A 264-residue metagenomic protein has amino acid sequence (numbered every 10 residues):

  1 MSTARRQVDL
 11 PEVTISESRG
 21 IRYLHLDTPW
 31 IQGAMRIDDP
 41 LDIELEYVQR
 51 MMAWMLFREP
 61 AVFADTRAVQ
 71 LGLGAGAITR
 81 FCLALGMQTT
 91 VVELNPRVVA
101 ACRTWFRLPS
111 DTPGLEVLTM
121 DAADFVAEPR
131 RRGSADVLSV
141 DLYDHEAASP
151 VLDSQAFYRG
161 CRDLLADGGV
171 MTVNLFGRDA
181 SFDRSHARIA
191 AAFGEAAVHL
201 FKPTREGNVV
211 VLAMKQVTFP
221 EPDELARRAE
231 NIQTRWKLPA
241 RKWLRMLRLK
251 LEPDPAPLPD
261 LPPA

Functional and structural regions predicted by a protein language model:
M1-E17, I31-P40, E46-Q49, F57 (+1 more regions): SAM/dcSAM-binding transferase cores
A4-R6, S18, L24, D39-D167 (+1 more regions): The AdoMet/dcAdoMet-binding core of the Class I SAM-like
D9-R22, G169-F176: An acidic intrinsically disordered interaction segment
E12, G86-Q88, T112-G114, G168 (+2 more regions): A generic structural signal for alpha->beta connector loops
P29-G33, Y143-E146, M171: A short, flexible beta-alpha/helix-coil linker loop
P60, R107, G194-E195, K237: Residue-level recognition of short, structured coil/turn motifs that connect secondary structure elements
Q155-P222: C-terminal substrate-binding/active-site "lid" region of AdoMet-derived donor-dependent transferases
